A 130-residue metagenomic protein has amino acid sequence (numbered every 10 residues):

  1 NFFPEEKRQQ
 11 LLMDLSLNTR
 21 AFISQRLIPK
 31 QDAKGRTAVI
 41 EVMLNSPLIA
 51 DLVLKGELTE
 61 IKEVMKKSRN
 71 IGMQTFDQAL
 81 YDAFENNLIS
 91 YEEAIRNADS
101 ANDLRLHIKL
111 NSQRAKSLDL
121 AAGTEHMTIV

Functional and structural regions predicted by a protein language model:
N1-V130: Short, flexible helix-loop junctions that flank or precede catalytic/ligand sites
